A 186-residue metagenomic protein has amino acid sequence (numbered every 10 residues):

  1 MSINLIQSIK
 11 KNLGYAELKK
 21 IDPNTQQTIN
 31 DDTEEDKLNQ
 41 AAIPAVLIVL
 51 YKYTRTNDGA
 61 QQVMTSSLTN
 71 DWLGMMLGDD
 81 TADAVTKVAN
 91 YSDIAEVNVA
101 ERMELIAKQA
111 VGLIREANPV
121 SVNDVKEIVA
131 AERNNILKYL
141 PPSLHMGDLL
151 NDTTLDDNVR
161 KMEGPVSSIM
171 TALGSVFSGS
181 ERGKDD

Functional and structural regions predicted by a protein language model:
M1-D186: A structural "flexibility-hinge" signal
